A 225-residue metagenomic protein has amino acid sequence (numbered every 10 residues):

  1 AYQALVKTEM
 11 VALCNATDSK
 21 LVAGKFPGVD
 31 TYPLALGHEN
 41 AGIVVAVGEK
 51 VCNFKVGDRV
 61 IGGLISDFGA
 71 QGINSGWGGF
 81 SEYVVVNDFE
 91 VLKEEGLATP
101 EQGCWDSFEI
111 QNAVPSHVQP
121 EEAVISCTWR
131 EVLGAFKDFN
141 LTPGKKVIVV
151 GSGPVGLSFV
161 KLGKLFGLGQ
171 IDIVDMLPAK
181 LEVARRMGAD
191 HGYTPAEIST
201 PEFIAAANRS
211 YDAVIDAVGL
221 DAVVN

Functional and structural regions predicted by a protein language model:
A1-A12, K25-G69, G76-G78, V85 (+1 more regions): Glycine-rich beta-strand-centered segment in the early N-terminal region that forms part of a ligand/cofactor-binding
N15-V22: Cytochrome P450 core scaffold surrounding the K-helix E-X-X-R motif and the conserved "meander" helix-loop region
G62, T194, I215-D216: Redox-cofactor binding/interface segments in oxidoreductases and associated redox assembly factors
D67-V150: NAD(P)H dinucleotide-binding glycine-rich loop of Rossmann-like/cofactor-binding domains, especially the beta1-alpha1
S116-E197: Mid-domain Rossmann-like dinucleotide-binding core that forms the NAD(H)/NADP(H) cofactor-binding site
I198-R209: Short amphipathic alpha-helix with an adjacent loop that forms part of the alpha/beta core around
R209-A217: Short SAM/SAH-binding signature in class I
V218-N225: Glycine-rich phosphate-binding loop and adjacent beta-alpha segment of Rossmann(oid) nucleotide-cofactor-binding
